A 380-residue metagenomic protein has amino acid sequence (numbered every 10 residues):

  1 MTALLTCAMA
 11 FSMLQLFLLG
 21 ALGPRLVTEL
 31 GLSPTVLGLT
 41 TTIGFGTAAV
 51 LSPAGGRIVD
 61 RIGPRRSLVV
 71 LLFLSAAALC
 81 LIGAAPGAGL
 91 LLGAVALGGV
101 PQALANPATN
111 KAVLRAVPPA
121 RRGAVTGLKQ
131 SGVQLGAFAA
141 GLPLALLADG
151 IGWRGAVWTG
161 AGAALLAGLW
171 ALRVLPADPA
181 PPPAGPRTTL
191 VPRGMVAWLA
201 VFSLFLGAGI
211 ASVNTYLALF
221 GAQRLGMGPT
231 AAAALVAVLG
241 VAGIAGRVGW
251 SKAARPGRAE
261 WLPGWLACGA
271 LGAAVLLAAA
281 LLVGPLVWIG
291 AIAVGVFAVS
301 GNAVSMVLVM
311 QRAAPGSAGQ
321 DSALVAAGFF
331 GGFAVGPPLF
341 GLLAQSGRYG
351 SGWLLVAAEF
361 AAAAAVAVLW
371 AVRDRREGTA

Functional and structural regions predicted by a protein language model:
L19-G20, M195-A237, I244: Extracytoplasmic gate region of multi-pass secondary transporters
V50-P86: Conserved MFS/SLC helix-loop-helix module at the cytosolic interface between two early adjacent transmembrane helices
L51-G63, G246-A259: Helix-to-loop junctions at the C-terminal end of transmembrane segments in multipass secondary transporters
R61-L71, R255-C268: Cytoplasmic membrane-interface "Motif A"-like loop-to-helix N-cap segments of 12-TM Major Facilitator Superfamily
A94-V133: Cytoplasmic helix-loop-helix junction between adjacent transmembrane helices in 12-TM secondary transporters
L128-L175: Helix-loop-helix hairpin linking two adjacent transmembrane segments in secondary transporters
E260-S305: C-terminal transmembrane helical hairpin of 12-TM major facilitator-type secondary transporters
R312-Y349: A late C-terminal transmembrane helix in Major Facilitator Superfamily
